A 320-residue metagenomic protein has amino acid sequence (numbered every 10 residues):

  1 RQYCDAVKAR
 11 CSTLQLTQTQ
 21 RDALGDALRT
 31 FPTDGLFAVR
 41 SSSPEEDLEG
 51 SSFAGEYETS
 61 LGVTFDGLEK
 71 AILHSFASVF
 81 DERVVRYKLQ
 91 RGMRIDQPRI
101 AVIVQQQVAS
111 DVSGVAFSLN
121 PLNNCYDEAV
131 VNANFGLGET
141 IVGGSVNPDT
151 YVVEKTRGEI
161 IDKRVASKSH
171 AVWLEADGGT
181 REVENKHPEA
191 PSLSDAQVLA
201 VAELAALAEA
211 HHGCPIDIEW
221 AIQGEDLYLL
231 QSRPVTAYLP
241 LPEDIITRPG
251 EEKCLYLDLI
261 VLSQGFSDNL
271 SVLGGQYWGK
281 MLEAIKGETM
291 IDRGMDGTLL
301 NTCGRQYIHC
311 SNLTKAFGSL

Functional and structural regions predicted by a protein language model:
R1, D22, I72-H74, G114-L320: Conserved divalent-metal-coordinating catalytic cores that perform phosphate/pyrophosphate/nucleotidyl transfer
R1-I103, V112, E189, L193-A196 (+3 more regions): N-terminal beta-alpha lobe that positions the nucleotide/phosphoryl donor in ATP/NTP-coupled carboxylate activation
S41-E45, G55, V108, A133-L137 (+1 more regions): Glycine-rich beta-alpha junction loops
Q105-Q107, L119-N120: A generic structural motif
